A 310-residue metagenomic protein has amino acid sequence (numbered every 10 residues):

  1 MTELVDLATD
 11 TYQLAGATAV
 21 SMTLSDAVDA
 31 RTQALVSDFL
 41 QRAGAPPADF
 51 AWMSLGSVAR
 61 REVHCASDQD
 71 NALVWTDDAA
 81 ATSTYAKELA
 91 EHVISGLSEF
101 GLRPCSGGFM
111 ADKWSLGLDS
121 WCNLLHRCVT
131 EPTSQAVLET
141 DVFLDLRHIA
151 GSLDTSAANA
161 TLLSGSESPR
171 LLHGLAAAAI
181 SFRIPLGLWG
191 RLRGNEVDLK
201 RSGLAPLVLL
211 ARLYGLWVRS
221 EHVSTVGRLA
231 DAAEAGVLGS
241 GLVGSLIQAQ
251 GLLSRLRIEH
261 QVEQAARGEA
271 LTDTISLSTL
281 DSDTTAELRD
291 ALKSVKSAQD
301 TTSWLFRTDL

Functional and structural regions predicted by a protein language model:
M1-S21, L280-Q299: Long, non-coiled-coil amphipathic alpha-helical linker/lever segments that couple catalytic cores to other domains
E3-T9, T18-A34, R42-D49, A80-D154 (+1 more regions): Conserved catalytic core of two-metal-ion nucleotidyltransferases
Q13-S21, A72-A79, R191-N195, L277: Glycine- and acidic
A48-S57, W189: Flexible, glycine/threonine-enriched loop-and-boundary segments that flank and lead into catalytic domains of large
A51-M53, R60-T84, L97: Catalytic metal-binding acidic patch
L55, C105-L124, G227-A232, T274-I275 (+1 more regions): A glycine-rich phosphate-binding loop feature that marks nucleotide/adenosyl-phosphate handling sites
L162-L310: Conserved nucleotidyltransferase catalytic core and NTase-mimicking acidic/glycine-rich helix/loop elements in nucleic
